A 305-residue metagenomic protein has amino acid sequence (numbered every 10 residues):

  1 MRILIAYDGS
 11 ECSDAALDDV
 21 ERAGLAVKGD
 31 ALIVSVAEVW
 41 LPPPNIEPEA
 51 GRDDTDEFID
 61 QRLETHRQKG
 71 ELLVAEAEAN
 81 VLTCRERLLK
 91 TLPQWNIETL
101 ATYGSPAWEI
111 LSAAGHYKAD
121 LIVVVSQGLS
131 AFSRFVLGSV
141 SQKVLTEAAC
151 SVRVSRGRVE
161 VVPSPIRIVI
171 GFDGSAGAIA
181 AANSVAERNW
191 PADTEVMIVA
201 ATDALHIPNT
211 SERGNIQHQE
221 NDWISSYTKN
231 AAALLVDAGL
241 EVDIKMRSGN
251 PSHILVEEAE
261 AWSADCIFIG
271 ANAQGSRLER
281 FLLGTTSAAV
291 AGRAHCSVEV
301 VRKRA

Functional and structural regions predicted by a protein language model:
M1-T65, T91, S164-H218, L234-D243: Small/aliphatic-rich secondary-structure junction motif
C12, R22, L41, T65-I122 (+2 more regions): Structural beta-alpha unit
L32-V34, E98-T102, R153, M197-V199 (+2 more regions): General small-molecule cofactor/ligand-binding pocket signal
S35, S126, A200-T202, G270-N272 (+1 more regions): Short secondary-structure boundary segments
F58-A79, I216-S226: A short acidic, glycine-rich active-site loop that binds or catalyzes chemistry on phosphate/adenosine moieties
L121-K143, P163-P165, C266-G292: Glycine-rich, Arg-bearing micro-motifs that act as flexible, cationic patches
V125-S126, V152-R158, V298-R302: Short beta-strand elements of ligand-binding domains
S139-V159: Short, structured interface segments
